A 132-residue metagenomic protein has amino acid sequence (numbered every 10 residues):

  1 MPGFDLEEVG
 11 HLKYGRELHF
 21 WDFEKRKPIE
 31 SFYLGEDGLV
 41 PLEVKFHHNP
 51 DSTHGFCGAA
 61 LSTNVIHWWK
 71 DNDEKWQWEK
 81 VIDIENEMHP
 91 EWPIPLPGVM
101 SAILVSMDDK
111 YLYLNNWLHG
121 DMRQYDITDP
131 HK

Functional and structural regions predicted by a protein language model:
M1-Y14: Short, conserved, GDST-rich strand-edge loop motifs in beta-rich repeat architectures
P2-G3, C57-L61, W117: Short loop/turn segments immediately following the C-termini of beta-strands
L12-E17, S62, H119: A detector of repeated loop/turn-to-beta-strand junctions in beta-rich toroidal repeat architectures
L12-G15, G35-P41, P97: Short loop/turn positions that demarcate and connect the beta-strands within blades of beta-propeller repeat domains
F20-K27, H67-E79, Q124-K132: Short loop/turn segments immediately following beta-strands, especially the blade-tip and inter-blade linker loops
P28-G38, Q77-P95: Surface-exposed loop and turn segments in beta-propeller and other repeat-based domains that flank or scaffold
V40-E43, P93-S106: Signature of short aromatic-glycine-proline-rich micro-motifs recurring in repeat-based ectodomains
D51-T53, D108-K110: Short coil/turn segments that connect the beta-strands within blades of beta-propeller domains
